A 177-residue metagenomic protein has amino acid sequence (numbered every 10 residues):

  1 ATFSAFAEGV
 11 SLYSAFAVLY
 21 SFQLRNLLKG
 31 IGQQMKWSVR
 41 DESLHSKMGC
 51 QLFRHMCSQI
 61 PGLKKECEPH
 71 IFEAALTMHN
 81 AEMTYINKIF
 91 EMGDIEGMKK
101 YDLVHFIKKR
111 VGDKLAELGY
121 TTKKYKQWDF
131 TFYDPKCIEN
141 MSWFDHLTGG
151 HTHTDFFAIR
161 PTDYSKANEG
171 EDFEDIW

Functional and structural regions predicted by a protein language model:
A1-W177: Non-heme di-metal
